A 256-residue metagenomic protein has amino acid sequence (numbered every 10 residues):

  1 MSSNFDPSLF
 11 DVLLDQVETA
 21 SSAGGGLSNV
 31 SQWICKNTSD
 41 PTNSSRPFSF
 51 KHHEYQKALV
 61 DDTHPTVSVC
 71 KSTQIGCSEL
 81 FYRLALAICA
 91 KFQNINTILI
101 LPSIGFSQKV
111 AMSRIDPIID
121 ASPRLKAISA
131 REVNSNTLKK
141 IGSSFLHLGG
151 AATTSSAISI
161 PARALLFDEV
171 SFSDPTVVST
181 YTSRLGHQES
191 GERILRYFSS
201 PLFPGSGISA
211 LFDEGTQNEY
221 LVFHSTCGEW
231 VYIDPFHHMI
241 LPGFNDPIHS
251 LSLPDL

Functional and structural regions predicted by a protein language model:
S2-L256: Phosphate/NTP-binding elements of NTP-utilizing enzymes
